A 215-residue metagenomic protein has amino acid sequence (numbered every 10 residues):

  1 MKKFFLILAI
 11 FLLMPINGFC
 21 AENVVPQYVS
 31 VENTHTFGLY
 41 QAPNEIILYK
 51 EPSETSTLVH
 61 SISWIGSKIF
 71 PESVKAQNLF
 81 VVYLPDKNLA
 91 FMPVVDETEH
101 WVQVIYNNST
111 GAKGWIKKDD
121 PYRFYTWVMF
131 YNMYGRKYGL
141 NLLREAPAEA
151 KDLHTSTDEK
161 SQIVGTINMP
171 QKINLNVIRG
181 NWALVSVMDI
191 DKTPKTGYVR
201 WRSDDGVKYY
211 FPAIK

Functional and structural regions predicted by a protein language model:
F4-M14: Sec-dependent N-terminal signal peptides
I16-C20: Sec/Tat signal peptide C-region and signal peptidase I cleavage site
A21-E145, Q162, S186-K215: Boundary regions of SH3-family modules and the immediately adjacent low-complexity/disordered segments in eukaryotic
D152-Q162: Short alpha-helix capping/helix-loop boundary micro-motifs
I178-N181: Short, charged beta-turn/beta-strand-edge "cap" motif at the junction between a beta-strand and an adjacent loop
